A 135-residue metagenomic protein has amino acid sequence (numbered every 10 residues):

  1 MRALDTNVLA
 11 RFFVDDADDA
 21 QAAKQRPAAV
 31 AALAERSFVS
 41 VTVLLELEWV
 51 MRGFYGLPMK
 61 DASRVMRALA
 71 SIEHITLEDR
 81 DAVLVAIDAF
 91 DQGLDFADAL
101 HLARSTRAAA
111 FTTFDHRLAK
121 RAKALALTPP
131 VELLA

Functional and structural regions predicted by a protein language model:
M1, A103, R107-A135: Acidic, PIN/NYN-like endoribonuclease modules and their adjacent C-terminal/linker elements
M1-V39, F54-D61, L125-A135: Short, well-structured N-terminal submotif of metal-dependent ribonuclease cores
L4, L45, F114: Active-site flanking residues adjacent to catalytic metal/cofactor-binding acidic residues
T6, D81-A82, D95-A110, R117: Acidic, metal-associated active-site segment
A29-R36, A86, F90, H101-A108: Alpha-helix C-terminal capping segments
S37, T76, F111-T112: A short beta-strand/loop micro-motif in the catalytic core of glycosyltransferases that engages the nucleotide-sugar
V41-L45, S63, R67-D91: Acidic catalytic patch
E48-M51, T106: Short, amphipathic alpha-helical segments that act as regulatory/interfacial helices in nucleotide-processing proteins
